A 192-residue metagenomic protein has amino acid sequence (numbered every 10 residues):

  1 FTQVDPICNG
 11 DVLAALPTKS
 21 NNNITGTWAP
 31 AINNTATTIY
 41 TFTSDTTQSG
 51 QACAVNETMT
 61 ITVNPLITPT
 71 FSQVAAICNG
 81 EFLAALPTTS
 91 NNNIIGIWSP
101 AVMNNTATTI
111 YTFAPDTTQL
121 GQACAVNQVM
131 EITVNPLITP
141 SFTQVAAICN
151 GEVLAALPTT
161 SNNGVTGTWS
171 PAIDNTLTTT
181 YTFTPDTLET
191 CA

Functional and structural regions predicted by a protein language model:
F1-N22, N64-N92, N135-V165: Solvent-exposed, low-complexity, repeat-rich "mucin-like" stalks and linkers
F1-T2, T168, T187, A192: Long tandem-repeat architectures and their stereotyped inter-repeat linkers in very large proteins
Q3-C8, A29-N34, Q48-Q51, V74-C78 (+4 more regions): Tandem-repeat/low-complexity and Cys-motif detector
P6, T27-A29, T41-T43, T60-T62 (+9 more regions): Generic structural detector for well-ordered beta-strands
L13-A14, T25, T37-I39, N56-T58 (+9 more regions): Intrinsic low-complexity tandem-repeat regions in disordered proteins
K19-T41, T89-T108, T112, T160-T182: Surface-exposed, flexible coil segments in extracellular/virion-facing regions
T37-Q51, T108-C124, T178-C191: Append "Rare intracellular matches occur via the same short Y/T/C beta-strand/loop motifs
C53-N64, V126-N135, A192: C-terminal edge beta-strand
